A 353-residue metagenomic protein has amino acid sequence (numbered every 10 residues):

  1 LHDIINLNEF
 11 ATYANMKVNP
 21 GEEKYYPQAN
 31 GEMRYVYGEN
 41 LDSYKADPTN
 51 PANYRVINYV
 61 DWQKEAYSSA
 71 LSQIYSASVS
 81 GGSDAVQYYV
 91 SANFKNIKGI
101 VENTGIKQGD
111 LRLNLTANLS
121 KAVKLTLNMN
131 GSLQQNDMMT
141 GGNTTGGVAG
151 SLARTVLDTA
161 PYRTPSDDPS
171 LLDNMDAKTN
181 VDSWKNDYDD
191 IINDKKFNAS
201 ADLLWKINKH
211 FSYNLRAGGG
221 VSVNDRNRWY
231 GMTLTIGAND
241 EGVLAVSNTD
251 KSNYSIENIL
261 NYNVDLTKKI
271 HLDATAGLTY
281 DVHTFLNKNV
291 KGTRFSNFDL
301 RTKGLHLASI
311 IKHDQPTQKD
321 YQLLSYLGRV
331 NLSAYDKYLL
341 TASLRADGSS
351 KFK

Functional and structural regions predicted by a protein language model:
L1, V60, A85-A92: Transmembrane beta-strand segments of Gram-negative outer membrane beta-barrel proteins
L1-N58, S69, G99-I106, D110-N198 (+2 more regions): Surface-exposed loop/interface segments of Gram-negative outer-membrane beta-barrel transport/assembly proteins
A66-A70, S76-S83: Outer-membrane beta-barrel initiation region
S72, S83-D84, S120-A122, K206-N208 (+2 more regions): Outer-membrane beta-barrel channels and translocator barrels
S76, Q87-S91, N118, K124-N128 (+6 more regions): Membrane-spanning beta-strand positions in outer-membrane beta-barrel proteins
S76, S255, L323-G328, K337-L339: Short glycine-rich loop/turn motifs
K95-I97: Ligand-site clamp/hinge motif
L203, G328-A334, Y338-L344, S349-K353: Conserved catalytic-core segments centered on acid/base and nucleophilic motifs
